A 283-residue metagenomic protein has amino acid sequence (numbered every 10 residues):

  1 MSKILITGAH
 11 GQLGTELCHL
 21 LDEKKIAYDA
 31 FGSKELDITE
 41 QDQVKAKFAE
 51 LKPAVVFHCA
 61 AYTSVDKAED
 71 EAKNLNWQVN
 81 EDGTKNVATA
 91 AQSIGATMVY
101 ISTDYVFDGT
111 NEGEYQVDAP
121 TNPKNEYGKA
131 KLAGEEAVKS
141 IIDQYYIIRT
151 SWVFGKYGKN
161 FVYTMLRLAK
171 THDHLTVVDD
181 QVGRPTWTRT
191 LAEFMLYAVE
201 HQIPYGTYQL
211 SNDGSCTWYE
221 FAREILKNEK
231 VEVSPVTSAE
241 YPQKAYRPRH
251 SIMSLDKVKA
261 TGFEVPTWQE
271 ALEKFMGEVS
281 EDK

Functional and structural regions predicted by a protein language model:
K3-L21: N-terminal Rossmann NAD(P)H-binding glycine-rich loop of SDR-like oxidoreductase domains
D22, I26-V44: Adenosine-cofactor binding site in Rossmann-like domains, unifying the SAM/SAH pocket of S-adenosylmethionine-dependent
Q41-V79: NAD(P)H-binding glycine-rich loop region in Rossmannoid oxidoreductase-like domains and their noncatalytic homologs
D70-V99: NAD(P)-cofactor binding segment of oxidoreductase domains
Q78, D82-N86, V106-I148, W152-V153: Catalytic helix-loop patch of NAD(P)-dependent Rossmann-fold dehydrogenases
E136-G183, R189-T190, L196: NAD(P)-dependent short-chain dehydrogenase/reductase
F194-M195, H201-P242, R249-H250: Mid/C-terminal beta-alpha module of Rossmann-like enzyme folds, strongest in SDR-family dehydrogenases/epimerases
T217-R223, T237-D282: Conserved C-terminal active-site "lid" loop/helix of NAD(P)H-dependent oxidoreductases that clamps the redox cofactor
